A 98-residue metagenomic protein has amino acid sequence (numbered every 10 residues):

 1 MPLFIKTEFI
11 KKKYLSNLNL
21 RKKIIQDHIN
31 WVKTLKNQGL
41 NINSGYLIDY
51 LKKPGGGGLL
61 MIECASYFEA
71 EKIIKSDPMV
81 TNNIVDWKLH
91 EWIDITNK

Functional and structural regions predicted by a protein language model:
M1-K98: Conserved, structured core segments of small domains
